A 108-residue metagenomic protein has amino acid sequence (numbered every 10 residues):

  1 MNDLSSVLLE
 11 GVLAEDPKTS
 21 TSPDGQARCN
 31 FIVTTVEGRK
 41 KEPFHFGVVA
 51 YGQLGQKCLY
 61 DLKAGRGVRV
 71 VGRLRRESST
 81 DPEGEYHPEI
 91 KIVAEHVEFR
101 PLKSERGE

Functional and structural regions predicted by a protein language model:
M1-E108: Single-stranded nucleic acid-binding surfaces, predominantly the OB-fold ssDNA-binding core
